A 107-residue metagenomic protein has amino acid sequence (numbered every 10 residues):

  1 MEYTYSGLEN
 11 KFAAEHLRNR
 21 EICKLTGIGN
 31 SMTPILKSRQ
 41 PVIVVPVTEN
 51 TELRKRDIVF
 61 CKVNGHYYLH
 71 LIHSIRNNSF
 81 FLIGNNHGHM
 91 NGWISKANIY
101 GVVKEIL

Functional and structural regions predicted by a protein language model:
M1-L107: Extended hydrophobic leader/signal-anchor segments used for secretion and membrane insertion
